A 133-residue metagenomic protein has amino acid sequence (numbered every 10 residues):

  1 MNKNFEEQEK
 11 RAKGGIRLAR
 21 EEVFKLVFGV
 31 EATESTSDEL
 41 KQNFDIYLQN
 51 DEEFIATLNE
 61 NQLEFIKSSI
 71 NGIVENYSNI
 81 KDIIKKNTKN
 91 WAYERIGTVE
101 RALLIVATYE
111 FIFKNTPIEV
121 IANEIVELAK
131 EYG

Functional and structural regions predicted by a protein language model:
M1-Y132: N-terminal interaction/assembly modules
